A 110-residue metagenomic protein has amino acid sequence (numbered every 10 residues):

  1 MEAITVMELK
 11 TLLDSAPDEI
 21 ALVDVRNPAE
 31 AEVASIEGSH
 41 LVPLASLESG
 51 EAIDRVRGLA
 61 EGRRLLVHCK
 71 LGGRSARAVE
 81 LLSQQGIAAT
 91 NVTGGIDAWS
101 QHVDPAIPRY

Functional and structural regions predicted by a protein language model:
M1-A21, V25-R64, G73-Y110: Rhodanese-like catalytic fold shared by cysteine-dependent sulfurtransferases and DSP/PTP-type phosphatases
V67-H68: Short, surface-exposed ligand- or partner-binding patches at beta-edge/loop junctions that are enriched in aromatics
